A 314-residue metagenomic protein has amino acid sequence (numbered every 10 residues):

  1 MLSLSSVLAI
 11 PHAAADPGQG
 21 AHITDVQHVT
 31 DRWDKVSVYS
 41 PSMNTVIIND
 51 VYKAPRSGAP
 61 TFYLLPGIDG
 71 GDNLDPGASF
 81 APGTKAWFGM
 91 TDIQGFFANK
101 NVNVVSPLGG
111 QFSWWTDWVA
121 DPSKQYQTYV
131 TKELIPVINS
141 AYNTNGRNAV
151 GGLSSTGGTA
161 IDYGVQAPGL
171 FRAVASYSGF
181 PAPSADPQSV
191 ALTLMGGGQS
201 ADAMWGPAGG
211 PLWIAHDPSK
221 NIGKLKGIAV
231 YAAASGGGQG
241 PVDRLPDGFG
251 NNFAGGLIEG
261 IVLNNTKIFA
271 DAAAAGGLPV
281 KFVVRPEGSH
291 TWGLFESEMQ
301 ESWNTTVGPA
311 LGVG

Functional and structural regions predicted by a protein language model:
L4, I10-G314: Non-catalytic cap/lid and distal C-terminal segments of serine-dependent acyl enzymes
